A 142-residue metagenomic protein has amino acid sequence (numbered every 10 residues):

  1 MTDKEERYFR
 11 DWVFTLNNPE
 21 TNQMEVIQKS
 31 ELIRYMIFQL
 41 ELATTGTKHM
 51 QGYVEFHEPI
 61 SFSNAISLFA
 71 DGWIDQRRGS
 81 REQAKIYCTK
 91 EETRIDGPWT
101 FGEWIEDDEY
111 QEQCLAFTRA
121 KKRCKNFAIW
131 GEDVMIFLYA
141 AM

Functional and structural regions predicted by a protein language model:
M1-R34, H57-M142: Catalytic "initiation/cleavage/transfer" segments centered on a nucleophilic residue and adjacent nucleic-acid-engaging
L32-T44: Short, glycine- and small/hydrophobic-rich beta-strand elements in well-ordered beta-sheets
T44-Q51: The conserved glycine-aromatic submotif of the RRM
Y53-E55: Short, surface-exposed polybasic/aromatic micro-patch for ligand or macromolecular engagement
